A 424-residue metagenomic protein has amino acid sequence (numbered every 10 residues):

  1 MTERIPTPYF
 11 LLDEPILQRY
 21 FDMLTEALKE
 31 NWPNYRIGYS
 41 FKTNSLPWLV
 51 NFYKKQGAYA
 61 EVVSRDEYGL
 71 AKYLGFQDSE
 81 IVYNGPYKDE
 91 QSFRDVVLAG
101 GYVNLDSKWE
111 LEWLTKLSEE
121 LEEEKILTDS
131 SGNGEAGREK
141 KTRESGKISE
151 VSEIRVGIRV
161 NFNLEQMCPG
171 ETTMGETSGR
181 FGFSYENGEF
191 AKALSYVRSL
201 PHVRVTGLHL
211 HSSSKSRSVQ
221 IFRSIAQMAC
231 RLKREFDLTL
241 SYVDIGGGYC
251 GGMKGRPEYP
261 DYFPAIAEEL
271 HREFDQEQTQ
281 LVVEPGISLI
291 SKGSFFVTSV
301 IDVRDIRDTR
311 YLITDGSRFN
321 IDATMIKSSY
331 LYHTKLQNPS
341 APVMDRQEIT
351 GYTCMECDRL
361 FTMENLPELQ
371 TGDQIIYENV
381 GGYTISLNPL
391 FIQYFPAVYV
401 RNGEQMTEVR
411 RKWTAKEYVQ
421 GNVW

Functional and structural regions predicted by a protein language model:
M1-Y102, L111-G132, G137-I154, R198-R204 (+4 more regions): A charged N-terminal "starter" segment
I16, N44, E67, K88 (+12 more regions): Short, glycine-/Ser/Thr-/acidic-enriched flexible segments
L17, K42, S64, V96 (+6 more regions): Conserved, mostly hydrophobic/aromatic
V50, Y73, F93-D95, L114-S118 (+6 more regions): Short acidic, glycine/serine/threonine-rich loops at helix termini
S107: Phosphate/diphosphate-binding loops
R155-N161: ATP-grasp fold ATP-binding core
F162-V303, L366: Active-site loop/helix belt of alpha/beta enzymes
A265, Q280-W424: Charged (often Lys/Glu-rich) extended helix/loop segments that serve as interaction or gating elements
